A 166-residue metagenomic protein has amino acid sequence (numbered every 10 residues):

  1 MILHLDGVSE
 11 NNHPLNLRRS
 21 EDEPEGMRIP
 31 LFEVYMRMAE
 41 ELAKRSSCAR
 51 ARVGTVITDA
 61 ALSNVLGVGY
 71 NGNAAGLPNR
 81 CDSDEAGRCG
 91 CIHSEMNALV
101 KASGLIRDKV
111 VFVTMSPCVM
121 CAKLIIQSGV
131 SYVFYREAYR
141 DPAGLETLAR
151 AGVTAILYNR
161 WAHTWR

Functional and structural regions predicted by a protein language model:
M1-S20: Histidine-centered catalytic micro-motifs used for acid/base chemistry in nuclease and nucleotide-processing active
D22-R166: Zinc-dependent deaminase catalytic domain
